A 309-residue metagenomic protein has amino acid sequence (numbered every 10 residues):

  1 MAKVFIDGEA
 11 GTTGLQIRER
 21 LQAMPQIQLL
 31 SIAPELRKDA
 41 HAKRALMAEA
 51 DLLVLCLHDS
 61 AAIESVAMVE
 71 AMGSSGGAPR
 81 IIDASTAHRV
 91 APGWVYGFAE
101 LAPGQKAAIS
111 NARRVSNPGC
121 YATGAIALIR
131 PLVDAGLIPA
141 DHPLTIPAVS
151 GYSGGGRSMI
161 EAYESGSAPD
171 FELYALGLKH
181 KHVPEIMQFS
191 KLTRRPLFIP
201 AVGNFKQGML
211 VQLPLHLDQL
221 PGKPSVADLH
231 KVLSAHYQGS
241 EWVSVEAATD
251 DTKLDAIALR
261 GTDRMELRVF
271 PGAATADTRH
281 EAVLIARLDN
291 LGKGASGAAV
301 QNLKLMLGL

Functional and structural regions predicted by a protein language model:
M1-P169, Y174-L176, R268-A276: N-terminal Rossmann-like NAD(P) cofactor-binding subdomain of oxidoreductases, focused on the glycine-rich
T12-R44, C56, H142-A148, Y152-L284: C-terminal substrate-binding/catalytic lobe of Rossmann-fold NAD(P)-dependent oxidoreductases
T13, I81, R194, K293-G297: Bulky hydrophobic/aromatic packing residues
R18, I63, I126-V133, V183-M187 (+4 more regions): Predominant activation on well-ordered alpha-helical scaffold segments within soluble catalytic domains
G124, P221, S225, G294-A295: Secondary-structure boundary/capping motif
L137-I138, L192, L309: Helix N-cap/coil-helix junction residues
E266, G272-L309: NAD(P)-dependent Rossmann-like dehydrogenase/reductase catalytic/cofactor-binding core
